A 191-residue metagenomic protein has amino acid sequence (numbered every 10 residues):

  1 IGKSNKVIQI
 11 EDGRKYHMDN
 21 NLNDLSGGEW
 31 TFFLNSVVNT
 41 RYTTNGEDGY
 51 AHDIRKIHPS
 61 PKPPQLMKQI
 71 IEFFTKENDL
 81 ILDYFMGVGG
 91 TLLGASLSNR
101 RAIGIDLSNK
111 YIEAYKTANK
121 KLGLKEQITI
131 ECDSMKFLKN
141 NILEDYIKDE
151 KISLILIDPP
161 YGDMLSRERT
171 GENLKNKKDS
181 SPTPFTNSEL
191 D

Functional and structural regions predicted by a protein language model:
I1-D191: Class I S-adenosyl-L-methionine-dependent methyltransferase catalytic core
